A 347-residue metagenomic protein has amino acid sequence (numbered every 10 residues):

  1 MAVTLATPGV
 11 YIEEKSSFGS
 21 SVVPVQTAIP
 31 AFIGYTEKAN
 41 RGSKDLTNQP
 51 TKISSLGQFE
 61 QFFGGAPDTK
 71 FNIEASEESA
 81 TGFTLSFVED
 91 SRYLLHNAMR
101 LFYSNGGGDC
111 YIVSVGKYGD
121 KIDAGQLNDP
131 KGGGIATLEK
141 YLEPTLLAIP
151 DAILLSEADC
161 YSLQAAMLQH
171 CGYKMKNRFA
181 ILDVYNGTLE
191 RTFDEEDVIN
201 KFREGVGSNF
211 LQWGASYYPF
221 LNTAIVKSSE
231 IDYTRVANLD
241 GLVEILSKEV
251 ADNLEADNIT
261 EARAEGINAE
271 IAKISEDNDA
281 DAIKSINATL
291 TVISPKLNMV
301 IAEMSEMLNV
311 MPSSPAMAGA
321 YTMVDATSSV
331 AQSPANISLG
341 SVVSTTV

Functional and structural regions predicted by a protein language model:
M1-V347: A glycine- and small-residue-enriched flexible loop/hinge signal that marks low-structured segments
